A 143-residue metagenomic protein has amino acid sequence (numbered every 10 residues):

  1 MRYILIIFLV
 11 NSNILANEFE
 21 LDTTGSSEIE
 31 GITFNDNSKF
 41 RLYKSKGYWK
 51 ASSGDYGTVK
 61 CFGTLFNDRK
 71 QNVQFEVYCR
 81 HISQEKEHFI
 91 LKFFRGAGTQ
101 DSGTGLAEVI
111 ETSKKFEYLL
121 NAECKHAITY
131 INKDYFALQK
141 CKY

Functional and structural regions predicted by a protein language model:
R2-Y3, T99: Short, compositionally biased strand/turn segments that nucleate or flank brief secondary-structure elements
Y3-S12: Sec-dependent N-terminal signal peptides
N17-Y143: Beta-strand-enriched cores of mature, soluble protein domains
